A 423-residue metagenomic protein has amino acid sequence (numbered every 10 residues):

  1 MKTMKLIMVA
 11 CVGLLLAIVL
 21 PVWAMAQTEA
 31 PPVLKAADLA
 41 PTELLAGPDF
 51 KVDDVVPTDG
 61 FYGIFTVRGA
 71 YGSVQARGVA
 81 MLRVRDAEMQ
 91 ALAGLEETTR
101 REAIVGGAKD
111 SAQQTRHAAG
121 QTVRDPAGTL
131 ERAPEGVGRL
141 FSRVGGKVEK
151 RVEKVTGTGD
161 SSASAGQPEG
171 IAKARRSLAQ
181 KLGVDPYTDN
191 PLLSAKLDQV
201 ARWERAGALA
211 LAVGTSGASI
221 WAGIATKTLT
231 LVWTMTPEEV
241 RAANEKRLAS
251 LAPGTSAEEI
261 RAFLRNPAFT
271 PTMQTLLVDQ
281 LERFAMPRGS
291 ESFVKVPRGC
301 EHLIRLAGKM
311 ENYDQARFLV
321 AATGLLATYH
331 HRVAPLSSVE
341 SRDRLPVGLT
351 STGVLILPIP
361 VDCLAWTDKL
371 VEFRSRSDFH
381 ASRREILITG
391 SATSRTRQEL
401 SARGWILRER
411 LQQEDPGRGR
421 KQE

Functional and structural regions predicted by a protein language model:
V9-P21: Bacterial N-terminal signal peptides
E29-K154: Cationic, glycine-rich low-complexity segments
I104-V123, S194-T215: Membrane-penetrating hydrophobic segments
G138-G159, T226-A268: Membrane-engaging insertion elements
E149-A195, W203-L211, A218, A222: Extended amphipathic alpha-helical segments with heptad-repeat/coiled-coil character used for oligomerization, fusion
G254-L345: Acidic-basic catalytic patches of nuclease active cores, encompassing PD-(D/E)XK and other metal-cofactor nuclease
F318-L387: Conserved catalytic cores of phosphodiester-cleaving nucleases, focusing on short active-site segments
S391-E423: Domain-level recognition of nuclease-like catalytic cores that cleave nucleotide substrates
